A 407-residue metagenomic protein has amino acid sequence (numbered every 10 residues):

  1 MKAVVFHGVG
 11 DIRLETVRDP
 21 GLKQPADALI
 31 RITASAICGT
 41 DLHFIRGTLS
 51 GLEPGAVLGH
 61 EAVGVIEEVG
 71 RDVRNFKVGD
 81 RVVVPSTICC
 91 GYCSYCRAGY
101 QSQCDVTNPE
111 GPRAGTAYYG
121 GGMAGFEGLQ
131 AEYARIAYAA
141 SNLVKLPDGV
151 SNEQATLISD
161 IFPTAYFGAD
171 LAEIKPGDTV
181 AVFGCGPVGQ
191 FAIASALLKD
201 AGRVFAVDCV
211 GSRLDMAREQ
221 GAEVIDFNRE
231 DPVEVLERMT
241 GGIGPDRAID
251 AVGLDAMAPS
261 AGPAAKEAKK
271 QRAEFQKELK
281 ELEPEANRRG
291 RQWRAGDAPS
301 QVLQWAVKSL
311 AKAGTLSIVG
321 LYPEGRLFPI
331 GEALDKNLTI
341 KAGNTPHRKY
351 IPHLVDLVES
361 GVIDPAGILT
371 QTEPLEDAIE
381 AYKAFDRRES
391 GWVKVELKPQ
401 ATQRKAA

Functional and structural regions predicted by a protein language model:
R18-S35, T48-R97, Q101-S102, E127 (+1 more regions): Glycine-rich beta-strand-centered segment in the early N-terminal region that forms part of a ligand/cofactor-binding
E67, F205, S317: Conserved beta-strand positions in the Rossmann-like core of class I SAM-dependent methyltransferases
N75-V78, P176, K312: Short, flexible surface segments
R81, Y133, L143-E230, E234 (+1 more regions): Mid-domain Rossmann-like dinucleotide-binding core that forms the NAD(H)/NADP(H) cofactor-binding site
C90-F183, A366: NAD(P)H dinucleotide-binding glycine-rich loop of Rossmann-like/cofactor-binding domains, especially the beta1-alpha1
A172-I174, K199, D215-T339, A406: Glycine-rich cofactor phosphate-binding loops and adjacent beta1-alpha1 units of small-molecule cofactor enzyme domains
V210, Y322, P346: Residues in the short beta-alpha loop(s) of Rossmann-like NAD(P)-binding domains
S260, Q304-K308, H347-A407: C-terminal hydrophobic helical "lid"/dimerization subdomain of Rossmann-like NAD(P)H-dependent oxidoreductases
